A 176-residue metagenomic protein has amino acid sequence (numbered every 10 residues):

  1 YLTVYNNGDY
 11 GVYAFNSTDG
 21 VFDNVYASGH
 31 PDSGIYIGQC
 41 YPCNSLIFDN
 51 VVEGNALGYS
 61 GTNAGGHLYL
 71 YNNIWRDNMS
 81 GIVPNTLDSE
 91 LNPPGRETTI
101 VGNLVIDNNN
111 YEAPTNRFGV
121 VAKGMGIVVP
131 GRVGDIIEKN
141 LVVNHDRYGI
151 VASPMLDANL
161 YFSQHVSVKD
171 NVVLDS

Functional and structural regions predicted by a protein language model:
Y1-N6, T18-S33, P42-L57, G66-S80 (+4 more regions): Right-handed parallel beta-helix
E112-N116: Blade-edge beta-strand/turn elements of extracellular beta-propeller and related beta-sheet repeat scaffolds
G126-I127, L141: Long, well-ordered mid-to-C-terminal structural blocks that present hydrophobic/aromatic surfaces
